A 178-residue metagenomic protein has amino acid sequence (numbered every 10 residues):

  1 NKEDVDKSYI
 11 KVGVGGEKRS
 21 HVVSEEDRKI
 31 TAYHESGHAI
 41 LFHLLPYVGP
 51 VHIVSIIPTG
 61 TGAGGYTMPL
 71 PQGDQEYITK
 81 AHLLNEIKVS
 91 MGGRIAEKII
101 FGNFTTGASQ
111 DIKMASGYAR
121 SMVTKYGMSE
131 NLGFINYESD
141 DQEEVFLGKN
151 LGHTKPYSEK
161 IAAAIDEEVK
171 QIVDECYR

Functional and structural regions predicted by a protein language model:
N1-D4, K11-I30, Y126-F134: C-terminal helical "lid" subdomain and adjoining coupling/linker elements of P-loop NTPases
N1-V12, R94, I112-S116: AAA+ P-loop ATPase catalytic core
S8, E17-K18, H43, F101: Intrinsically disordered, low-complexity segments enriched in polar/charged residues with Gly/Pro, especially when
K29-Y33, A39-R178: Soluble catalytic regions of large protease machineries
